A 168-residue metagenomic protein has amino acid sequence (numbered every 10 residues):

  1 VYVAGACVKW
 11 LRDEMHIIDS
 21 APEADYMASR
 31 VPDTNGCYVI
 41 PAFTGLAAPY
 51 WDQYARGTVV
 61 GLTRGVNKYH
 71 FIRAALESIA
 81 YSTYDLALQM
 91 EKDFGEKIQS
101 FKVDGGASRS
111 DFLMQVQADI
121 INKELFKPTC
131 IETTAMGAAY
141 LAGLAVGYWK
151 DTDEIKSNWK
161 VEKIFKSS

Functional and structural regions predicted by a protein language model:
V1-S168: Glycine/Thr-rich phosphate-binding loops that ligate phosphate moieties of nucleotide and other phosphorylated ligands
